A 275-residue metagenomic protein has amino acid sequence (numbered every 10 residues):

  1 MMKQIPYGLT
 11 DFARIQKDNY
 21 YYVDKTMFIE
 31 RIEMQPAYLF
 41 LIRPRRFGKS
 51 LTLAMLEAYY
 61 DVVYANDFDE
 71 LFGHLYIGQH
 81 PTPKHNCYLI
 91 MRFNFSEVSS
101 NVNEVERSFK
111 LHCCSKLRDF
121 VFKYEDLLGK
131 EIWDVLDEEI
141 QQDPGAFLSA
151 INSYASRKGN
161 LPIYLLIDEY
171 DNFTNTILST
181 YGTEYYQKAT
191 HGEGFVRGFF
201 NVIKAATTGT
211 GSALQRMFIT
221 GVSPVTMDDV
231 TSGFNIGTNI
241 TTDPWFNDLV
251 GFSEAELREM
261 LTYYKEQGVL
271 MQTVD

Functional and structural regions predicted by a protein language model:
M1-D275: Phosphate-binding site recognition
